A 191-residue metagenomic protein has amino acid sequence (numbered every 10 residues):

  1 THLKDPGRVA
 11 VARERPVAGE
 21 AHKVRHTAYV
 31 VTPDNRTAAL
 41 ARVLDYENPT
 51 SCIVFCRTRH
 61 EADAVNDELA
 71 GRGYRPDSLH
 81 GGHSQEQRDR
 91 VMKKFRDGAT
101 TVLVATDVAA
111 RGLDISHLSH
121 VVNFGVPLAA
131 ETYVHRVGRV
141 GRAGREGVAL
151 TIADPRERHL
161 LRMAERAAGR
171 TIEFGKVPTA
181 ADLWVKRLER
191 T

Functional and structural regions predicted by a protein language model:
T1-T191: Conserved helicase RecA-like core
